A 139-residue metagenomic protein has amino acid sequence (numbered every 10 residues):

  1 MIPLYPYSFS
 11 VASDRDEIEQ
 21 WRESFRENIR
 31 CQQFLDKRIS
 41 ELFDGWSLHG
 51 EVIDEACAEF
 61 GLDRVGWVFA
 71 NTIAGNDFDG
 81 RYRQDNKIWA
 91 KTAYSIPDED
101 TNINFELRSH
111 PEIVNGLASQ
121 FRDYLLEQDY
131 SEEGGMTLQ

Functional and structural regions predicted by a protein language model:
I2-L4: Extreme N-terminal leader/activation tails
Y7-F9: Short aromatic-glycine-(Arg/Gly/Cys) micro-motifs in beta-strand/loop hairpins
V11-D14, E27-C31, L48, L62 (+1 more regions): Intrinsically disordered, low-complexity coil/linker segments enriched for acidic/polar and small residues
A12, E19, E23, E27 (+5 more regions): Intrinsically disordered, low-complexity regions enriched in serine, threonine, proline and polar/charged residues
I18-G50: Negatively charged, low-complexity tracts enriched in Asp/Glu with abundant Ser/Thr
K37-D123: Acidic, low-complexity, intrinsically disordered interaction modules
S131-Q139: Non-Sec secretion/translocation targeting segments of pathogen effectors
